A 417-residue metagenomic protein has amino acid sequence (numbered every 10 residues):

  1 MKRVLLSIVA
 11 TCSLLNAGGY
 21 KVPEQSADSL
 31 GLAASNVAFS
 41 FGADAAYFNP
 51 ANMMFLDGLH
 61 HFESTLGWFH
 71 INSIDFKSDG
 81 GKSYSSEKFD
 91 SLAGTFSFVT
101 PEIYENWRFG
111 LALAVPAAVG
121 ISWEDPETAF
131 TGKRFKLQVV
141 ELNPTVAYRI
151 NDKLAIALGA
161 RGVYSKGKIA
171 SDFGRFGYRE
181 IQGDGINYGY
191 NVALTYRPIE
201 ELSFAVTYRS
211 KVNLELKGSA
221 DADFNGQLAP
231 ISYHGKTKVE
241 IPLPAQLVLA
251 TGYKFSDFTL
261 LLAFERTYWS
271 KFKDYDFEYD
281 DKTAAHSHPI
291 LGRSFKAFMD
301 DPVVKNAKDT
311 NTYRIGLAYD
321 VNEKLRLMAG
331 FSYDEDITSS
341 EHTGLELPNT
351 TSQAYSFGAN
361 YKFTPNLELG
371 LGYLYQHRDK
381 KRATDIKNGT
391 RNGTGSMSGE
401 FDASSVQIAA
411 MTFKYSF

Functional and structural regions predicted by a protein language model:
M1-A17: Gram-negative bacterial Sec-dependent N-terminal signal peptides
G18-G31, K77-S83, S91-F417: Outer-membrane beta-barrel porins/channels
K21-N36, M54-N72: Transmembrane beta-strand segments of Gram-negative outer membrane beta-barrel proteins
A34-F41, H70-F89: Surface-exposed strand-loop-strand hairpins of Gram-negative outer-membrane beta-barrel proteins
V37-G58, F98-I103, I150: Outer-membrane beta-barrel pore proteins
D57-L66, N72-S78, K88, W107-L111: Short N-terminal amphipathic alpha-helices
